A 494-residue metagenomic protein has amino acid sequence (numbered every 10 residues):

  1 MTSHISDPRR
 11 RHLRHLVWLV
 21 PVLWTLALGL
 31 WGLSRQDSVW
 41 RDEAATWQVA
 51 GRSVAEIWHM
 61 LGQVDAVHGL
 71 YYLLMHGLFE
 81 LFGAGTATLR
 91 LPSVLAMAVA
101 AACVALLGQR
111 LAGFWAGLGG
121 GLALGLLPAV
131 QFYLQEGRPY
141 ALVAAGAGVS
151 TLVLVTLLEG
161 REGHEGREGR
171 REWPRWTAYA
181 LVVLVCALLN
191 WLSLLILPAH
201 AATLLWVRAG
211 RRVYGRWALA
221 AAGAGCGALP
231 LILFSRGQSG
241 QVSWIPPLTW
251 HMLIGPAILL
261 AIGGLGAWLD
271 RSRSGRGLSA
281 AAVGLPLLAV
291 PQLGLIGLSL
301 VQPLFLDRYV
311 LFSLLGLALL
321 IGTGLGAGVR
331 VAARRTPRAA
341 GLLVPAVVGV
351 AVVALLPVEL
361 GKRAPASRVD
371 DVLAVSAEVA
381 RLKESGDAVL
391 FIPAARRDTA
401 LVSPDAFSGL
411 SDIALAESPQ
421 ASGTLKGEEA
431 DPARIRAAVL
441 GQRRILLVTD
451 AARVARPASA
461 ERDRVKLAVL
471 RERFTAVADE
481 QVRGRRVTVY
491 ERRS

Functional and structural regions predicted by a protein language model:
S3, V153-E159, G163, R170 (+2 more regions): Perimembrane helix-loop-helix junctions
R11-L13, Q109-L111, W115, E168-E172 (+3 more regions): Membrane-interface helix-loop-helix junctions at transmembrane boundaries of multi-pass membrane enzymes, predominantly
R14-H15, V104-L126, V344: Transmembrane-helix signature of polytopic, membrane-embedded enzymes that assemble or transfer cell-envelope glycans
L91-L111: Transmembrane-helix motifs of polytopic, lipid-linked glycan transferases
G120-G121, G125, Y133, R175-W191 (+3 more regions): Membrane-interface alpha helices of multi-pass inner-membrane proteins
Y133-L134, L195, L253-I254, L278 (+1 more regions): Hydrophobic/aromatic-rich transmembrane helices and adjacent perimembrane loops
L278-A281, L319-E359: Signature aromatic-anchored transmembrane alpha helix within multi-pass, membrane-resident enzymes that catalyze glycan
V347-R486: Catalytic lumenal/periplasmic loop and adjoining terminal transmembrane helix of membrane glycan-assembly enzymes
